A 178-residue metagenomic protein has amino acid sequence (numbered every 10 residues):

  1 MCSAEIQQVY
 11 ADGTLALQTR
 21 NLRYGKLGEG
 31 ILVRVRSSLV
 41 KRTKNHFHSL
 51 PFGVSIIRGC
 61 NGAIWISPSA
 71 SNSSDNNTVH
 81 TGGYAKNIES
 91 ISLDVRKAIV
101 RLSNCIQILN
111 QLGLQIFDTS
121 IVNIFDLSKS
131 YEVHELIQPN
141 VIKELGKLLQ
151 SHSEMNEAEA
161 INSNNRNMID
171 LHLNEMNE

Functional and structural regions predicted by a protein language model:
M1-S3, L50: Short nucleic-acid-contacting surface segments enriched for D/E, G, S/T with interspersed K/R
A4-V33, N77-G83: OB-fold/S1-family single-stranded nucleic acid-binding modules
A11, L32-E178: OB-fold/S1-family RNA-binding modules
